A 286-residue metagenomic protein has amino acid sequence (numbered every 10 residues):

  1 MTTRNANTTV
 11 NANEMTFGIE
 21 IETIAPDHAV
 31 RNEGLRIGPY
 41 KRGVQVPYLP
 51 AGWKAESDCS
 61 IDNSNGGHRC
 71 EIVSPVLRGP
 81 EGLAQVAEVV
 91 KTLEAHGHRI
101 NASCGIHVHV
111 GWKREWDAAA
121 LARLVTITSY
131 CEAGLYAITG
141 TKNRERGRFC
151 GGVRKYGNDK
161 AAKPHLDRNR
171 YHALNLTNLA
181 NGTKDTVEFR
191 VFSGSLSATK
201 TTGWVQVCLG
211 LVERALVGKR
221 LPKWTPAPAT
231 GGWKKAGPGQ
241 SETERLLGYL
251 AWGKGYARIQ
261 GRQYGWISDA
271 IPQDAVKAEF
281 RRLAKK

Functional and structural regions predicted by a protein language model:
M1-R99, K113-K286: C-terminal accessory/tail domains of diverse enzymes
N101-S103: Active-site histidine-anchored catalytic micro-motif
